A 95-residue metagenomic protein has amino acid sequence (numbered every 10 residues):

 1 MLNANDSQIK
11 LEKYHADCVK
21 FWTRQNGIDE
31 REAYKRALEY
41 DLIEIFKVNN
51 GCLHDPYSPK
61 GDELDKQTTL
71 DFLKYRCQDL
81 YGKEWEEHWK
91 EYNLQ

Functional and structural regions predicted by a protein language model:
L2-Q95: C-terminal alpha-helical interaction appendages
